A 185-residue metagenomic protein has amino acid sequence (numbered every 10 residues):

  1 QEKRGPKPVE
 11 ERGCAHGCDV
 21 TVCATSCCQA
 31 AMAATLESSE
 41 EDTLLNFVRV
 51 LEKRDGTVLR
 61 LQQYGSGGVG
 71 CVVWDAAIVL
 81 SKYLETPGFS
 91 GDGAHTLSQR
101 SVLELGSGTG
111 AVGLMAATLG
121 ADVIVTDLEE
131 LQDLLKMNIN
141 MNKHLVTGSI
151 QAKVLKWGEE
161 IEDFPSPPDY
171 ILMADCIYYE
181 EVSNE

Functional and structural regions predicted by a protein language model:
Q1-P6, R12-E185: S-adenosylmethionine-dependent methyltransferases
